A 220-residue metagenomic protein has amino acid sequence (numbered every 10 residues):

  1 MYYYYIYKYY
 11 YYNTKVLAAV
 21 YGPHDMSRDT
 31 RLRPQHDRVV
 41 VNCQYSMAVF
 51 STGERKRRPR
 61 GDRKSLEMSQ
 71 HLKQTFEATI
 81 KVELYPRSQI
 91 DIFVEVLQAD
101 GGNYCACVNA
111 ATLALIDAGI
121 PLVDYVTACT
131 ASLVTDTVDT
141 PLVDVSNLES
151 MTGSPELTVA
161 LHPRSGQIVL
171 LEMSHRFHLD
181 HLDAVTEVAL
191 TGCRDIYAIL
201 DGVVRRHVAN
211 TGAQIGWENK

Functional and structural regions predicted by a protein language model:
M1-K220: Polyanion-binding surfaces on beta-sheet-dominated domains and ring/shell assemblies
